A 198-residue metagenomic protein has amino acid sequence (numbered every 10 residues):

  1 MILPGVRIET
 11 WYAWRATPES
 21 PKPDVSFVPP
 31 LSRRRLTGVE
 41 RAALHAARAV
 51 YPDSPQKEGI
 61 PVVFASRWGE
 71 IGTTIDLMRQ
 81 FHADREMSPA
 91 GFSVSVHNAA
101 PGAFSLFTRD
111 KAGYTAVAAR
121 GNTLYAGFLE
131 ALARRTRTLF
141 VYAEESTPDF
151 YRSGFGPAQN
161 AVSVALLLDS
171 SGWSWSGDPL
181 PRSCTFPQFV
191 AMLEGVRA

Functional and structural regions predicted by a protein language model:
M1-A126, A133-T138, Y142-A198: Conserved "HGTGT" condensation-loop signature of ketosynthase/thiolase-family condensing enzymes that catalyze
